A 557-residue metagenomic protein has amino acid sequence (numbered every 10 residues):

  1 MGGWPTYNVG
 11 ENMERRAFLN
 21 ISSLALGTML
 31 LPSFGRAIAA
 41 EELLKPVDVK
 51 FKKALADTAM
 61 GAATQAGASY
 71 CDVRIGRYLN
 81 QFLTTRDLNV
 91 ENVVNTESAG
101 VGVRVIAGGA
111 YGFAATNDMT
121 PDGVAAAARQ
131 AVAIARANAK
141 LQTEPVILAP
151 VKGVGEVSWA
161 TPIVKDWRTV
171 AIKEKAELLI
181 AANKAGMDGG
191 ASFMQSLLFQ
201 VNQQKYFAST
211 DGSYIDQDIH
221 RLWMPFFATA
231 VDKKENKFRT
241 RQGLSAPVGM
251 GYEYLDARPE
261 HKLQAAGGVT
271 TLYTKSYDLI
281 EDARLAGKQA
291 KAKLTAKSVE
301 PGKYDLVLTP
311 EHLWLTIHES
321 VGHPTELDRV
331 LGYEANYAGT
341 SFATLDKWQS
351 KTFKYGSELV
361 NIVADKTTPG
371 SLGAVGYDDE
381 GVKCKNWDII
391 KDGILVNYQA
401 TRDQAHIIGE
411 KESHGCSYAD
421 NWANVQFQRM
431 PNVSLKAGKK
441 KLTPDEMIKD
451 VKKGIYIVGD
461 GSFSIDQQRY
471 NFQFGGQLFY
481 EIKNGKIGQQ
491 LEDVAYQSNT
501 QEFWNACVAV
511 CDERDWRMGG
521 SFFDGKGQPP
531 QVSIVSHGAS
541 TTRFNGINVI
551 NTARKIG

Functional and structural regions predicted by a protein language model:
Y7-G557: N-terminal small-residue-enriched
